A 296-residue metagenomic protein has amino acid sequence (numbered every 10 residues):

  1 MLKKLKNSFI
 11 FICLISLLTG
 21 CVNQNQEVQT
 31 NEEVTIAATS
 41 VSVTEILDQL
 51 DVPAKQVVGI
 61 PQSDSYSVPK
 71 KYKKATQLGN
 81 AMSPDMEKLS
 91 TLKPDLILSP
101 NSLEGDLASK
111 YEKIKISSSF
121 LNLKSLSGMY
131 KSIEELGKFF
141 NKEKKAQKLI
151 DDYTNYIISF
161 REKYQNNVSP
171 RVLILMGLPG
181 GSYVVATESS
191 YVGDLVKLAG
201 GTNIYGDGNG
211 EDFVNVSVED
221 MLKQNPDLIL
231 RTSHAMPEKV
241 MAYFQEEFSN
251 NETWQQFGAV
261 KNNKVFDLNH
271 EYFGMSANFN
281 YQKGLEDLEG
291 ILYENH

Functional and structural regions predicted by a protein language model:
M1-F9: Bacterial N-terminal signal peptides that target proteins for export
L17-G20: C-terminal motif of bacterial Sec signal peptides marking the signal peptidase cleavage site
V22-Q24: Bacterial signal peptide processing site
V34-T35, Y130, K138, Q147 (+3 more regions): Structured C-terminal subdomain patch of bacterial secreted/periplasmic proteins
T35-L50, K145-A199: Basic- and aromatic-lined ligand-binding clefts that recognize polyanionic substrates
A38-L92, L96-S102, I204: A short, structured surface patch at a secondary-structure boundary
Q62-S67, V184-F213: Alpha-helical, coiled-coil/dimerization segments enriched in small aliphatic residues
M86-S99, I116, V218-R231: Proline-aspartate-enriched helix->loop->beta-strand connector
